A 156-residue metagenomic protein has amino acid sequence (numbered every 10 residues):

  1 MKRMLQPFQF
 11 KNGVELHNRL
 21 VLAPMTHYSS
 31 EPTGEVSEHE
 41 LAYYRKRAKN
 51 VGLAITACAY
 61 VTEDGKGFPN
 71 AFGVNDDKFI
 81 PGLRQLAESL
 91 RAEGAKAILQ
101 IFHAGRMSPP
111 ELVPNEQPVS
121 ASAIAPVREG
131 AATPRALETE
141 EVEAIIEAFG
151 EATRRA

Functional and structural regions predicted by a protein language model:
M1-V21, L90: N-terminal amphipathic alpha-helix/helix-capping segment at the start of soluble metabolic enzymes
Q6, L20-A23, A54-T56, A97-I101: Hydrophobic faces of well-ordered beta-strands that scaffold small-molecule active sites in alpha/beta enzyme cores
L22, R47, L90, L99 (+1 more regions): Conserved, mostly hydrophobic/aromatic
E35-R47, A144-R155: Short, acidic/polar
E40-T62: Catalytic domains of carbohydrate-active enzymes, especially glycoside hydrolases
I55-I80, I101-P114: Glycine-rich, proline-tolerant flexible connector loops at the mouths of alpha/beta enzymes
F72-I98: Alpha-helix-loop-beta-strand connector modules within alpha/beta enzyme cores
F102-R155: Non-globular sequence segments
